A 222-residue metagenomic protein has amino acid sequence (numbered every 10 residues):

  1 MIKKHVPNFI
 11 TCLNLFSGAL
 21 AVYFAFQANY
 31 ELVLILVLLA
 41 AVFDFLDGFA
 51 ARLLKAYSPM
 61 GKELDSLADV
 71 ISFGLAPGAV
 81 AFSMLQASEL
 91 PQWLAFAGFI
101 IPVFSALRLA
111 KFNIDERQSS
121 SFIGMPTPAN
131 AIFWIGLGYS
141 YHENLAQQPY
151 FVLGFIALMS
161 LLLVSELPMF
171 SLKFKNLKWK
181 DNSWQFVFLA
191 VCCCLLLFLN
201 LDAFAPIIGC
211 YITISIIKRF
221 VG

Functional and structural regions predicted by a protein language model:
M1-A50, L196, A203-F204, K218: Topogenic membrane-insertion module of multi-pass membrane proteins
M1-N8, K62-L67, R117-P126, S171-D181: Short, amphipathic, aromatic/basic-enriched membrane-interface segments that mark the entry/exit of transmembrane
I2, P7-C12, L53-A110: Multi-pass membrane catalytic core of lipid/isoprenoid biosynthesis enzymes
N14, D44, D65, D69 (+3 more regions): Residue-level signature of catalytic and energy-coupling elements of molecular machines, predominantly ATP/GTP-dependent
A19-V22, L39, P77, V103-A106 (+2 more regions): Alpha-helical transmembrane segments of polytopic integral membrane proteins, especially the permease/helical cores
L20-L36, L75-F99, G136-V152, L197-D202: Helix-coil boundary and interhelical linker segments in multi-pass alpha-helical membrane proteins
G48-S58, F104-S119, G124, V164-K173 (+1 more regions): C-terminal ends of transmembrane helices
I123-G222: C-terminal membrane-associated helical module and adjoining short loops/tails
